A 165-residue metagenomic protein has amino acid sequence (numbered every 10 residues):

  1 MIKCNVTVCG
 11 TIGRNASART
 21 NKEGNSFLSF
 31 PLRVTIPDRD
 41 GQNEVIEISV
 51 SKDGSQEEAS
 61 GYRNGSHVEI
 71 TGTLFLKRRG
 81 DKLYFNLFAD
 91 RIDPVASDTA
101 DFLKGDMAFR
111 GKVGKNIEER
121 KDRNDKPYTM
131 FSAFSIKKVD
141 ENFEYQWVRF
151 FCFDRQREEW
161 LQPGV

Functional and structural regions predicted by a protein language model:
M1-V165: Single-stranded nucleic acid-binding surfaces, predominantly the OB-fold ssDNA-binding core
